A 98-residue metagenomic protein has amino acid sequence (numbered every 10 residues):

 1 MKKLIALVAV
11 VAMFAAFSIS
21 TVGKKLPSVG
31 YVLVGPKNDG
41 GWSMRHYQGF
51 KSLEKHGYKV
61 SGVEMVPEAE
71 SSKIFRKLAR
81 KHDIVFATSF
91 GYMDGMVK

Functional and structural regions predicted by a protein language model:
M1-P27: Short, low-complexity disordered leader/linker segments with a strong preference for bacterial N-terminal type II
A6-A16, A69-S71, A79, A87: A sequence-composition feature that detects small, non-aromatic residues
A9, G35-P36, H82: Residues at structural and domain junctions
L26-S28, H56-K59, K81-V85: Loop/turn elements at helix/coil->beta-strand transitions in domains of secreted/extracellular proteins
G30-L53, S61-I74, L78, S89-Y92: Extracytoplasmic "Venus flytrap"
M93-K98: Extracytoplasmic ligand/sensor domains, especially the bilobed periplasmic-binding protein
